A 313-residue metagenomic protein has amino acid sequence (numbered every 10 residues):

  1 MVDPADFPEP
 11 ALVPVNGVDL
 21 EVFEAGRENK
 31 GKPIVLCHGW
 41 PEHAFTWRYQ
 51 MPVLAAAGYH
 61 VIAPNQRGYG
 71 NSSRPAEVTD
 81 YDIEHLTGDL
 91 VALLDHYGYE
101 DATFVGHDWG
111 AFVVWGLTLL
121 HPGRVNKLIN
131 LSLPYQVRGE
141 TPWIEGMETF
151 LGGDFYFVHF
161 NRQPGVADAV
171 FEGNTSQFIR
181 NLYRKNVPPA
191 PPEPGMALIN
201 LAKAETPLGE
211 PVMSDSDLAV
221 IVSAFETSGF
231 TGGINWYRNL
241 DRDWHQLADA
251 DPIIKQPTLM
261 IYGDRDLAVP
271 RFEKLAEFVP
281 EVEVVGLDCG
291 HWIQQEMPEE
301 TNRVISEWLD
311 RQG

Functional and structural regions predicted by a protein language model:
V2-E9, D19-L20, G26-E28, P33 (+4 more regions): Flexible "cap/lid" subdomain of the alpha/beta-hydrolase fold that forms the substrate-access gate
P10-L12, V61-A63, V284-G286: Conserved beta-strand scaffold positions in the cores of enzyme catalytic domains, especially in NTP/NDP-utilizing
E21-S73, L275: Conserved HGGG/HGGXW glycine-rich cap/lid loop of the alpha/beta-hydrolase fold
G39, D82, E296-M297: Active-site helix-initiating loop/hinge in glycosyltransferases
W40, A44-W47, W109, W115 (+3 more regions): Signature tryptophan residues that serve as conserved aromatic anchors
Q66, L133, C289: Active-site loop/turn elements of alpha/beta-hydrolase fold enzymes, especially the short glycine-/histidine-rich
V282-G313: Catalytic active-site module of serine/aspartate enzymes centered on a nucleophile-bearing elbow/loop
